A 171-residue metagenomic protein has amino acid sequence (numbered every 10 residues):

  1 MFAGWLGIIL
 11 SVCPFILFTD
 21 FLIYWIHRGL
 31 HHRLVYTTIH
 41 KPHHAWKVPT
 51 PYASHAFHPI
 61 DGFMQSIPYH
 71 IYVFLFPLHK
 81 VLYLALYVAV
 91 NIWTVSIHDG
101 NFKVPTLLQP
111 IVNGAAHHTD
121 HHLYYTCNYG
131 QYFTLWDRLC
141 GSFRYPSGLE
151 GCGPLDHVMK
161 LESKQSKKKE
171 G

Functional and structural regions predicted by a protein language model:
M1-F18: Juxtamembrane helix-loop-helix connectors linking adjacent transmembrane helices in multi-pass membrane enzymes
I9, C13, W25-I26, A56: Hydrophobic alpha-helical transmembrane segments of multi-pass membrane proteins
L17-T37: Transmembrane alpha-helix/helix-exit interface in multi-pass inner-membrane proteins
R33-G171: Cytosolic/stromal cytosol-facing helical appendages immediately following the last transmembrane segment
